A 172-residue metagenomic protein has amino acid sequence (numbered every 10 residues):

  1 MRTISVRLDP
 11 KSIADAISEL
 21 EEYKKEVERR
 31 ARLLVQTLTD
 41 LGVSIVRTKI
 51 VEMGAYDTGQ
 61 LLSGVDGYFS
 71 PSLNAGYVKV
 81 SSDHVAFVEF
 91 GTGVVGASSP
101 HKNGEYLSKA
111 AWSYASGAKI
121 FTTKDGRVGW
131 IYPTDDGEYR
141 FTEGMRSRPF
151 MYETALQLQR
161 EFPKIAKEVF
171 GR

Functional and structural regions predicted by a protein language model:
M1-V85, A97-R172: Short, Lys/Arg-rich flexible segments
V88-E89: His/Glu-rich zincin catalytic helix
T92-V94: Small/polar-residue-rich segments within soluble enzyme cores
